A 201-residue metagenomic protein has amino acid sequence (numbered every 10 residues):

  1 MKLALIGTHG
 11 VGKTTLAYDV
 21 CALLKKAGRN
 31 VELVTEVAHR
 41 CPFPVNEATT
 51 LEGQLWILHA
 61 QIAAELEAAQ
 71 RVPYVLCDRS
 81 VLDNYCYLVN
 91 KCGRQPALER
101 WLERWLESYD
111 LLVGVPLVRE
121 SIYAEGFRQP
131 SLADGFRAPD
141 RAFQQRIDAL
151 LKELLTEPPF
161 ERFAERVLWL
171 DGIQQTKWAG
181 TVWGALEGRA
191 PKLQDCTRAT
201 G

Functional and structural regions predicted by a protein language model:
L5: Hydrophobic anchor at the beta1->P-loop junction of P-loop NTPases
H9: The conserved Walker
K13: Conserved lysine of the Walker
L16: Hydrophobic positions on the alpha1 helix immediately C-terminal to the Walker A/P-loop
C21-I62: Conserved substrate/cofactor phosphate-moiety recognition/catalytic segment in nucleotide-dependent phosphotransferases
E36-A38, D78-V81, V113-R119: Short loop/turn segments at strand-loop or loop-helix junctions that form parts of catalytic or ligand-binding pockets
N46-Q95: Conserved nucleotide-sensing/catalytic segment adjacent to the nucleotide-binding pocket in NTP-handling enzymes
C92-P159, E165-Q175, D195-A199: A glycine- and Lys/Arg-enriched "phosphate-lid" helix/loop adjacent to the NTP-binding pocket of small-molecule kinases
